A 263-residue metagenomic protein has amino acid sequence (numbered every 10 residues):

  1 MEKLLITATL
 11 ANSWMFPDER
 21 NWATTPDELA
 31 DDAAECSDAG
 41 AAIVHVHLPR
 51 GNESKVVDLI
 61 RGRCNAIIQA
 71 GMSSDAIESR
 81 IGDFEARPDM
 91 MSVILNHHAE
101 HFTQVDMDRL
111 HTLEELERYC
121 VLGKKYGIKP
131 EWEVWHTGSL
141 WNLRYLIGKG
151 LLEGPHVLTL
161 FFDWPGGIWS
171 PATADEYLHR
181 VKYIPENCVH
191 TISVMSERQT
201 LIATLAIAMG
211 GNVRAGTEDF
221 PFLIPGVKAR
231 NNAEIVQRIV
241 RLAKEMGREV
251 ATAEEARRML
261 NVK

Functional and structural regions predicted by a protein language model:
M1-N21, L95, A99, T103: N-terminal small/glycine-rich loop or linker at the start of catalytic domains across soluble metabolic enzymes
A8, G51-S74, Y119-G123, L178-H190 (+1 more regions): Alpha-helix-loop-beta-strand connector modules within alpha/beta enzyme cores
P17, G40-L59, F161-W164, P221-P225: Glycine-rich, proline-tolerant flexible connector loops at the mouths of alpha/beta enzymes
P26, A30, R50-H111: Active-site beta->alpha loop and helix N-cap motifs at the rims of alpha/beta catalytic domains
L29, C36, H47, M91 (+4 more regions): Conserved, mostly hydrophobic/aromatic
D38-A41, N65, P88, G210-G211: A structural motif
M90-E218, R230: Catalytic alpha/beta core domains of metabolic enzymes, predominantly
R241-K263: Mid-to-C-terminal alpha-helical segments outside catalytic/metal-binding sites
